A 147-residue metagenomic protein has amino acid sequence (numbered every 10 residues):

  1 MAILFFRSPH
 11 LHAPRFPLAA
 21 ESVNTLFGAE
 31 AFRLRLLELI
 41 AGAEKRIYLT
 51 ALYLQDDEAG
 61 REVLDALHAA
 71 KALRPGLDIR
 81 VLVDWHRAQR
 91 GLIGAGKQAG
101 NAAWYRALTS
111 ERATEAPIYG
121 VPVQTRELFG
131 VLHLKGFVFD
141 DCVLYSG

Functional and structural regions predicted by a protein language model:
F5-G42, D57-G147: HKD-type phospholipase D/PLD-like phosphodiesterase module
Y53: Gly/serine-rich nucleotide phosphate-binding loop at the start of the catalytic core of nucleotide/ADP-ribose-handling
